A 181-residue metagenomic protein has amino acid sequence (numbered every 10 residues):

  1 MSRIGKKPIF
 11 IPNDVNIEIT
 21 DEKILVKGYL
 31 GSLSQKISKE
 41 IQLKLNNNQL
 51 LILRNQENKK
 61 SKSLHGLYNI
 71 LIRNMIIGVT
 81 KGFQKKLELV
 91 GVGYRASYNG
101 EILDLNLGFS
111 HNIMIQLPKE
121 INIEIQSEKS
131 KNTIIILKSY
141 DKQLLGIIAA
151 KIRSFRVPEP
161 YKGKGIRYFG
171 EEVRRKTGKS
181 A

Functional and structural regions predicted by a protein language model:
S2-A150, S154-Y168, E172-A181: N-terminal intrinsically disordered, cationic/polar leader segments that include organellar targeting peptides
